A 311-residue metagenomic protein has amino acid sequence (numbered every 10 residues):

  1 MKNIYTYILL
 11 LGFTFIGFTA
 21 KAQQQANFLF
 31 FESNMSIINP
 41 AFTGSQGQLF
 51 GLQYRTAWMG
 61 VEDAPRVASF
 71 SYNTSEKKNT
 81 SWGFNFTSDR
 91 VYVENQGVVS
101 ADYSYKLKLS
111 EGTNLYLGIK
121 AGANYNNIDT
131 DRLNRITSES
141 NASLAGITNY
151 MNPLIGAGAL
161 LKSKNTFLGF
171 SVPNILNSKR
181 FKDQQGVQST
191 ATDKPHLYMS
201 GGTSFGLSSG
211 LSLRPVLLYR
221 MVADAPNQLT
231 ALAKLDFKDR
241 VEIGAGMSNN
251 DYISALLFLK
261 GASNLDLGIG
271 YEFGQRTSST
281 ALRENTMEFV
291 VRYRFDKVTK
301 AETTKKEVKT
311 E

Functional and structural regions predicted by a protein language model:
M1, A22-Q23: Absolute protein N-terminus
M1-I8: Bacterial N-terminal signal peptides that target proteins for export
G12: Acidic, glycine-enriched active-site microenvironments
G17-T19: N-terminal signal peptide c-region/cleavage motif recognized by signal peptidases
Q23-E311: Subset of outer-membrane beta-barrel
